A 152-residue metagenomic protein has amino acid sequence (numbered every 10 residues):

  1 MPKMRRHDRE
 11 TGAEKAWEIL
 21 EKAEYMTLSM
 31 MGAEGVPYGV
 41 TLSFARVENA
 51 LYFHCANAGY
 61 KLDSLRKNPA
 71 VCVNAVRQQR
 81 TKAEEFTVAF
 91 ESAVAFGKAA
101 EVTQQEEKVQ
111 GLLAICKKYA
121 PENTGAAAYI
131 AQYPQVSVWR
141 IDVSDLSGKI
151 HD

Functional and structural regions predicted by a protein language model:
M1-K22: Extreme N-terminal tail/first-helix region
P2-D8, K82-D152: Charged, gly/pro-rich active-site loop segments
K22-A23, K67-P69: Structured helix-beta-strand junction loops
A23-N57, V73: Short beta-strand segments
M30-G32, A75-R77, D142-D145: Short, structured patches in soluble enzyme cores that scaffold and shape functional sites
A56-N57, N68-R80, A89-A100: Active-site-adjacent structural patch at catalytic or cofactor/ligand-binding sites
A56-Y60, C116: Short, solvent-exposed aromatic-acidic interface loops
L62-R66: Surface-exposed connector loops and short turns at secondary-structure junctions
